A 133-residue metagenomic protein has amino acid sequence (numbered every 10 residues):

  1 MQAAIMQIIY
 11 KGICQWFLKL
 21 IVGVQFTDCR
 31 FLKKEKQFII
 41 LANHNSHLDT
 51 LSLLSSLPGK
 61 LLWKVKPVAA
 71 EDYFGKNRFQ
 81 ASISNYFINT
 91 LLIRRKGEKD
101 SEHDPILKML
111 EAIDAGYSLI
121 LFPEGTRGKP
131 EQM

Functional and structural regions predicted by a protein language model:
M1-G23: N-terminal membrane-anchoring alpha-helices
A3, G23-M133: Soluble catalytic domains of membrane acyltransferases
